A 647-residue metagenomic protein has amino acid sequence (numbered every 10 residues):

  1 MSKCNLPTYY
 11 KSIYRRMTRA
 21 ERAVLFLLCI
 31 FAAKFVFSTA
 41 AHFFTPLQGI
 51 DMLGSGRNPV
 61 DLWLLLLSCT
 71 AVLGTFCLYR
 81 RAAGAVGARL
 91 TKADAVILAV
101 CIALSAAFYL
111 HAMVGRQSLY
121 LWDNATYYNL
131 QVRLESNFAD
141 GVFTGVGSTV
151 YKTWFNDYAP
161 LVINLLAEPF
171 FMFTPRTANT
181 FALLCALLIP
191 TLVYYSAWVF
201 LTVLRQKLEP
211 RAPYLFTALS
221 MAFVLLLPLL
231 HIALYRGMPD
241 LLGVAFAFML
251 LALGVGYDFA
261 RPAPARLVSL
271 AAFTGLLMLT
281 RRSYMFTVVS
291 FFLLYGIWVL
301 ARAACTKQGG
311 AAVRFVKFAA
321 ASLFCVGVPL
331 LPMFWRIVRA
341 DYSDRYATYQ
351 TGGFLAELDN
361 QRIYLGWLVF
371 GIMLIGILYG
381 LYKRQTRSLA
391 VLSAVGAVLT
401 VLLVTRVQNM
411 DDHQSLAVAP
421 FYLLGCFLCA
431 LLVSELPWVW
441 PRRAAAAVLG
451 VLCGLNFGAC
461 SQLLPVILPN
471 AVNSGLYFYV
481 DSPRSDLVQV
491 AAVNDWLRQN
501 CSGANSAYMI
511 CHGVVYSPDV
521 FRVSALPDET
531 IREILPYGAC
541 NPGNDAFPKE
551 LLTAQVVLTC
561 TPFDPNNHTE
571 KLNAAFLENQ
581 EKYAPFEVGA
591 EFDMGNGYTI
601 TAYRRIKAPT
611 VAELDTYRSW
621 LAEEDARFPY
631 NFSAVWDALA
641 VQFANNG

Functional and structural regions predicted by a protein language model:
M1-L110, Y214-T217, V313-S322: Start-transfer (signal-anchor) and selected internal transmembrane alpha helices of multi-pass inner/ER membrane
M17-A20, K207-R211, A247-L267, L277 (+2 more regions): Membrane-interface transmembrane helices that cradle and orient dolichyl/undecaprenyl
N58-L64, P239-F246, T280, F286-T287 (+3 more regions): Hydrophobic/aromatic-rich transmembrane helices and adjacent perimembrane loops
M113-A125, F138-V162, R176, L183-L184 (+1 more regions): Membrane-proximal lumenal/periplasmic loop motifs of glycosylation machinery
Y127, R133-L134, L276-L279, V288-W298 (+3 more regions): Transmembrane-lumen/periplasm boundary regions of multi-pass, lipid-linked membrane glycan transferases
T177-L208, M249, L253, L378-L381: Transmembrane-helix motifs of polytopic, lipid-linked glycan transferases
L229-L242: Short acidic/glycine- and proline-prone juxtamembrane loop motifs at membrane-interface regions of multi-pass membrane
V451-V515, R618-N646: Membrane-embedded, lumen/periplasm-facing catalytic core of multi-pass transferases that use lipid-linked donors
